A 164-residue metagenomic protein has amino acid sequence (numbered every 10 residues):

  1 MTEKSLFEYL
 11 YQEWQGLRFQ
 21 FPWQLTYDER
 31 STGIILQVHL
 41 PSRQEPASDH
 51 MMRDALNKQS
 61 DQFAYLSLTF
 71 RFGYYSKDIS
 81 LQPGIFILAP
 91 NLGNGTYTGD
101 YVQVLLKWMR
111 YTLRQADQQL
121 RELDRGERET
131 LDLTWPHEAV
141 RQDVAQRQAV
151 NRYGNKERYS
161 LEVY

Functional and structural regions predicted by a protein language model:
M1-Q12, R30, S160-Y164: Non-catalytic accessory regions used for complex assembly or targeting
K4, Q59-F63, L131: Extended, low-complexity, acidic/proline- and Ser/Thr-rich intrinsically disordered regions
K4-F7, Q15-Q20, L66-F70, Q142: Short amphipathic alpha-helical surface micro-motifs
L6-R18, M109, L113-A116, L120: Hydrophobic, Leu/Ile/Phe/Ala-enriched alpha-helical segments that form helix-helix packing faces
Y9-F63: N-terminal interaction modules that seed assembly of large macromolecular complexes
H50-G84: A short, surface-exposed beta-strand/turn
F72-W135: Acidic, low-complexity intrinsically disordered segments
R121-Y164: Glycine-rich, aromatic-bearing surface loops/beta-hairpins
